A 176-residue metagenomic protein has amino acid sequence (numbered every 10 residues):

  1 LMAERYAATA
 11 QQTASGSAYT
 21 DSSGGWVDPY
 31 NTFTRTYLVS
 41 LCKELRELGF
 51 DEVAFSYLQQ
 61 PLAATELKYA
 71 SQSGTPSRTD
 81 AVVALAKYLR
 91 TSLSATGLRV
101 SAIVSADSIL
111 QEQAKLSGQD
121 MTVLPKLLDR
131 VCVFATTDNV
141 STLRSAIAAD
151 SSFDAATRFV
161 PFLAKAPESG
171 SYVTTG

Functional and structural regions predicted by a protein language model:
L1, A54-F55, P76-S117, F153-P167: Aromatic-lined carbohydrate-recognition surfaces of secreted/lumenal glycan-active proteins
L1-K43: Active-site-adjacent "subsite" loops/lids of carbohydrate-active enzymes
D21-Y37, A106-A114, S169-T175: Active-site mouth loops of central-metabolism enzymes
W26-Y57, D120-L124: An active-site-proximal structural segment forming one wall of the substrate-binding cleft that immediately precedes
C42-K43, V82-R90, M121, P125 (+1 more regions): Generic structural signal for well-ordered alpha-helices, preferentially at hydrophobic/aromatic core positions
D51-D80: Active-site-proximal loop/short-helix segments that contain or immediately flank catalytic acid/base residue(s)
S101-T137, V173: Substrate-binding cleft/loops of secretory-pathway carbohydrate-active enzymes
L128-G176: Substrate-binding cleft of secreted/luminal carbohydrate-active enzymes
